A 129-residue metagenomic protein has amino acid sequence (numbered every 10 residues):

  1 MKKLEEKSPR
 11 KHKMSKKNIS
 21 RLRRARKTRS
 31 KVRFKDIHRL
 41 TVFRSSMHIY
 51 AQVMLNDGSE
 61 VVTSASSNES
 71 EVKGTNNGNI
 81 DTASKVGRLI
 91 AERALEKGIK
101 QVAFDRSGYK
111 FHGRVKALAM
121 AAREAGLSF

Functional and structural regions predicted by a protein language model:
M1-I49, M54-N56, E124-L127: Intrinsically disordered, Lys/Arg-rich N-terminal extensions and targeting peptides of nucleic-acid-associated proteins
K2-K3, D57-V62, S66-F129: Extended polybasic, low-complexity segments that bind anionic RNA or targeting/receptor surfaces
